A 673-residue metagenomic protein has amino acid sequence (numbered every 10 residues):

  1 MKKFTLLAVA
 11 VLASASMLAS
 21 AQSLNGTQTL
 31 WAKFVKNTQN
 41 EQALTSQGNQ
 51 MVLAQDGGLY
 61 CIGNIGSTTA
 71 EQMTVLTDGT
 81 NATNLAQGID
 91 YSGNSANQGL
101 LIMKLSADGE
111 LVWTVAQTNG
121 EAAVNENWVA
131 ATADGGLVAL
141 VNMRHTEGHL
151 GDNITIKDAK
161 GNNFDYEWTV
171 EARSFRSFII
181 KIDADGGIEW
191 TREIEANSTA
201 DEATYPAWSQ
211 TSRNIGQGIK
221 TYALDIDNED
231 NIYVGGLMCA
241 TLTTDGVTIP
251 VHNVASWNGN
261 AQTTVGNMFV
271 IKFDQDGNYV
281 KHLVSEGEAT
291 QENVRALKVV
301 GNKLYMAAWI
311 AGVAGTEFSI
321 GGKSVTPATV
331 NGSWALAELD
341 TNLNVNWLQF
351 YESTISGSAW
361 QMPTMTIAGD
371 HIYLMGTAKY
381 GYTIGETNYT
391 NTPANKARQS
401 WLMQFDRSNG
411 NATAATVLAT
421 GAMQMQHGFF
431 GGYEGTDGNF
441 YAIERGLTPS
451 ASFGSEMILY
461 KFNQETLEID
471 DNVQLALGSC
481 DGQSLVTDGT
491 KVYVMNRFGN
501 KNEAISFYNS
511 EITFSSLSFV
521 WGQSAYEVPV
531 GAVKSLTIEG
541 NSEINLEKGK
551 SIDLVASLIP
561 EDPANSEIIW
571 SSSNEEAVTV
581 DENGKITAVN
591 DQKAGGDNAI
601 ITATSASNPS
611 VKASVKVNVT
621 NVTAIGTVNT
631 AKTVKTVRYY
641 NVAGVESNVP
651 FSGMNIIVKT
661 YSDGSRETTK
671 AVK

Functional and structural regions predicted by a protein language model:
M1-L24: Bacterial Sec-dependent N-terminal signal peptides
Q22-V530: A sequence-level/structural motif corresponding to short, flexible coil/turn segments enriched in small polar residues
G99, R176, N267, S333 (+8 more regions): Exposed beta-strand and adjacent loop surfaces of beta-rich binding modules that mediate intermolecular recognition
I188, R192, V280-K281, V473 (+5 more regions): Short beta-strand segments
L283, A328, T416, N590 (+2 more regions): Short linear motifs in exposed loops
F405, F462, I559, T604-A606 (+1 more regions): A generic structural motif
G531-V622: Extracytoplasmic soluble-region selector
E561-I569, E576, I600-T602, S614-K673: C-terminal outer-membrane/trafficking sorting elements
